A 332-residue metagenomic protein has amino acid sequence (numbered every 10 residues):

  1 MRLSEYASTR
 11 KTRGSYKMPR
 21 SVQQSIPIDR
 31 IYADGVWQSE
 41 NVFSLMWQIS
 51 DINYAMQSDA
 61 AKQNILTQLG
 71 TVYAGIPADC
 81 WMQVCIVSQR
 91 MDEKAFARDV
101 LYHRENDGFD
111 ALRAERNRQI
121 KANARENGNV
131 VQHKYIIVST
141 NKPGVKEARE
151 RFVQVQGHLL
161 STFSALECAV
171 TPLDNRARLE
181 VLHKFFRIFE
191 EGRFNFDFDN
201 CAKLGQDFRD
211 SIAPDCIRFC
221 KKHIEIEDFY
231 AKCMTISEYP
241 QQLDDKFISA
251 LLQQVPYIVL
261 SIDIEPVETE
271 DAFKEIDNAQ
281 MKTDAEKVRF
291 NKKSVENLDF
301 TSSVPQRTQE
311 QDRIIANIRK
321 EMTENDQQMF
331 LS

Functional and structural regions predicted by a protein language model:
M1-S332: Extended, folded cores of ATP/NTP-driven motor/assembly subunits in large transport and secretion machines
